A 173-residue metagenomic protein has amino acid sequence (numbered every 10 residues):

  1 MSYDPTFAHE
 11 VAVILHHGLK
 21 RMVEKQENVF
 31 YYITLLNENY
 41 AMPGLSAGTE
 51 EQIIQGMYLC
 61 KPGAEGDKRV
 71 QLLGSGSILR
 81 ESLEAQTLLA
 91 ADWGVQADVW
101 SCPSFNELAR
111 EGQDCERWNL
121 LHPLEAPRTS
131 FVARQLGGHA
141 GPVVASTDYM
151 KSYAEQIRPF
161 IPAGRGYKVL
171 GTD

Functional and structural regions predicted by a protein language model:
M1-S2, E10-D173: Thiamine diphosphate
